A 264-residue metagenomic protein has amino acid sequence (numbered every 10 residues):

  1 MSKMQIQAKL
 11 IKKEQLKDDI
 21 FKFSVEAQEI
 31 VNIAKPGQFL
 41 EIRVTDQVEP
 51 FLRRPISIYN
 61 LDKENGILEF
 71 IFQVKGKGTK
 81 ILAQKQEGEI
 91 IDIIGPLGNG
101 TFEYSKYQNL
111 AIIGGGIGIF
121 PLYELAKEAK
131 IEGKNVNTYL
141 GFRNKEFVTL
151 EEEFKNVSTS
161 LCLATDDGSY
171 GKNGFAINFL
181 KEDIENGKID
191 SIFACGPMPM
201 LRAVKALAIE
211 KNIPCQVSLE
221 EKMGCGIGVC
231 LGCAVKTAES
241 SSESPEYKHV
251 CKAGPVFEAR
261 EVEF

Functional and structural regions predicted by a protein language model:
S2-E87: Ferredoxin-reductase
K12, N60, L163-T165, V217 (+1 more regions): Structural signal for conserved beta-strand scaffold positions within catalytic alpha/beta enzyme cores
K77-K222: FNR/FR-type flavoprotein reductase catalytic core
M198, E220-P255: Local cysteine-cluster metal-coordination motifs and their immediate loop/turn environment, predominantly Fe-S cluster
L207, I227-G228, P255-F264: Nucleotide-activated chemistry modules centered on ATP-dependent adenylation/adenylyltransferase
